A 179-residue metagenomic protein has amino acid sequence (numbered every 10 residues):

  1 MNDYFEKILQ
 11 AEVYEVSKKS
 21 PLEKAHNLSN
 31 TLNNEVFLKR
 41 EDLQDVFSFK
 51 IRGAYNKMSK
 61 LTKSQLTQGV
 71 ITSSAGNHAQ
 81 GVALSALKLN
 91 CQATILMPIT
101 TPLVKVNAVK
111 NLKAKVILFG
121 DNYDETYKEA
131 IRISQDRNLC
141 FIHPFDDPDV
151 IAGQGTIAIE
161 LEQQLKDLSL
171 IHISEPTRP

Functional and structural regions predicted by a protein language model:
M1-P176: PLP-dependent amino-acid enzyme catalytic core
P179: Extended, polar beta-sheet/loop recognition surfaces of beta-rich domains that mediate binding to diverse ligands
